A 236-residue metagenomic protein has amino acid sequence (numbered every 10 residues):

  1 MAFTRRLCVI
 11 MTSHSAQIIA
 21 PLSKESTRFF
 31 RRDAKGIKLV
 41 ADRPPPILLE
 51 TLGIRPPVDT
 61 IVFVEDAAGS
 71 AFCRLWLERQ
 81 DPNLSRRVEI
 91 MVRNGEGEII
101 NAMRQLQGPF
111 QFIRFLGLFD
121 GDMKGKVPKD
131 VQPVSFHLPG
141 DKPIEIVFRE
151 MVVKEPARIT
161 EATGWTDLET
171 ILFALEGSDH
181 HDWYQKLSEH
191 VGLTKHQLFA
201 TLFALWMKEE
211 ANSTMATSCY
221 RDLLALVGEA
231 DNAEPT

Functional and structural regions predicted by a protein language model:
M1-T4: Helical segment within the ABC ATPase nucleotide-binding domain
R6-I10, R114-F115: Loop/turn-to-beta-strand initiation segments
C8, S26, E89, V134-S135: Conserved beta-strand segments of alpha/beta enzyme cores
T12-H14: H-loop/switch region of ABC-family ATPase nucleotide-binding domains
Q17-K129, P143: RecA-like P-loop NTPase motor core
L118-H190: Activity-critical C-terminal alpha-helical subdomain
A162-T236: C-terminal, charge/polar-rich interaction regions
